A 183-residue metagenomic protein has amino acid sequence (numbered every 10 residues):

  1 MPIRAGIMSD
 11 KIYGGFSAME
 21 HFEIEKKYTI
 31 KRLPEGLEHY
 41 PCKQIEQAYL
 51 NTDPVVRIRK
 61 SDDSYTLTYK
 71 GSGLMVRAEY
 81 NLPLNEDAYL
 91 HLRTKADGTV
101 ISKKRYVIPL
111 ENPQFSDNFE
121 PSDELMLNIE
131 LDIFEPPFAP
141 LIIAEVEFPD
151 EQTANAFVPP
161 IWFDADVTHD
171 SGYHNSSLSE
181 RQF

Functional and structural regions predicted by a protein language model:
M1-A18: N-terminal amphipathic/basic-hydrophobic helices that include classical n-h-c signal peptides and signal-anchor
Y13-F183: Phosphate-end processing signature that detects enzymes handling 5′-triphosphorylated RNA and polyphosphate
